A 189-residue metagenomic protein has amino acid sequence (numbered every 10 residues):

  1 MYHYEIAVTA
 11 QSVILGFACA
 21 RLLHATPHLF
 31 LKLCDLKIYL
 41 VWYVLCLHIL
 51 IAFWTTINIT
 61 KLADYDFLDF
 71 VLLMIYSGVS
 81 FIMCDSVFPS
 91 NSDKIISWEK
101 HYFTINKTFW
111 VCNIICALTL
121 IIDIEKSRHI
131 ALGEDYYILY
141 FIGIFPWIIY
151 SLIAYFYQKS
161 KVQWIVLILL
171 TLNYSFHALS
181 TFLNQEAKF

Functional and structural regions predicted by a protein language model:
M1-A18, Q185: Hydrophobic transmembrane alpha-helical segments in integral membrane proteins
E5-I6, L62-V79: Alpha-helical transmembrane segments
A10-R21, M74-V87, G143-I153: Hydrophobic cores of alpha-helical transmembrane segments in multi-pass inner/ER membrane proteins, independent
P27-L40, K61-Y65, N91-F103, A154-V166: Membrane-interface helix-boundary motifs at transmembrane edges
K37-T60: A generic, lipid-embedded transmembrane alpha helix
V41-L47, V162-S175: Central hydrophobic cores of alpha-helical transmembrane segments in multi-pass integral membrane proteins
M74-G143: Membrane-proximal helix-loop-helix units in multi-pass membrane proteins
S127-R128, F176-F189: Juxtamembrane boundary at the C-terminal end of a transmembrane helix
